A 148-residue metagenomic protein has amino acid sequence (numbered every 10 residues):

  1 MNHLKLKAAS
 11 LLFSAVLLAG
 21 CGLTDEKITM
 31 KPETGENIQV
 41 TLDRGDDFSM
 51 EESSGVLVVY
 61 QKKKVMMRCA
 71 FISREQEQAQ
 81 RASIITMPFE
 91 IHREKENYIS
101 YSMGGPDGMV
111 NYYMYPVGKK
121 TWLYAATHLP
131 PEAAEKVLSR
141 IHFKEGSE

Functional and structural regions predicted by a protein language model:
M1-L11: Bacterial N-terminal signal peptides that target proteins for export
L18-G20: C-terminal motif of bacterial Sec signal peptides marking the signal peptidase cleavage site
G22-T24: Bacterial signal peptide processing site
T34-S83: Secretory pathway targeting signatures of secreted, lumenal, and periplasmic proteins
V40-F48, Y124-E148: Surface-exposed amphipathic alpha-helical segments
E51-G55, P106-Y112, K136: Short, surface-exposed coil-to-beta transition loops
S83-L129: Signature of long, low-cysteine stretches enriched in small and polar/charged residues
